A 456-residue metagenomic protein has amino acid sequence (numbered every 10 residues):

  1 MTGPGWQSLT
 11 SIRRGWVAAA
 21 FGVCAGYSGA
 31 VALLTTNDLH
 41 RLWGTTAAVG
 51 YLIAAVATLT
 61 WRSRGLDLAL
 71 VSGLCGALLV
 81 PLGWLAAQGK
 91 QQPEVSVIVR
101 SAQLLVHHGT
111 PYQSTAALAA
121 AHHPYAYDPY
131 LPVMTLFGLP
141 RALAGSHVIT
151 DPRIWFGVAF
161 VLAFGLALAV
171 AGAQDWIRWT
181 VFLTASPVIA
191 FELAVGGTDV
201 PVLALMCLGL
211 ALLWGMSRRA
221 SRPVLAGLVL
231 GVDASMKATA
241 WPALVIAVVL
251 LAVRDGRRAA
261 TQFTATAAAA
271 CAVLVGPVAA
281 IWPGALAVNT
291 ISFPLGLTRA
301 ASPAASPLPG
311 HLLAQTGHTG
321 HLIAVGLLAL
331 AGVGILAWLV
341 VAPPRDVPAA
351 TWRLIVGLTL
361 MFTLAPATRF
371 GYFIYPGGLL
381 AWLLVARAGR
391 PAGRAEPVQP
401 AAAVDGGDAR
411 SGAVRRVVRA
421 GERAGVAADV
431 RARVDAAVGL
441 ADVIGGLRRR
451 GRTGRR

Functional and structural regions predicted by a protein language model:
M1-G15, R387-R456: Actinobacteria-biased recognition of intrinsically disordered, low-complexity terminal regions
T2-L210, W214-G215, R254-F373, L383-A386: Primarily membrane-embedded glycan-assembly and transfer machineries that use lipid-linked glycans
P4-Q7, L59-S63, L213-L225, L251-A259 (+3 more regions): Membrane-interface junctions at the ends of membrane-embedded or membrane-associated helices
L205, V224-L228: The feature captures the transmembrane alpha-helix scaffold of multi-pass secondary transporters
L228-A252, V273, P366-Y372: Transmembrane helices and adjacent periplasmic/lumenal helix-loop junctions of polyprenol-phosphate-dependent
V232, G326-A329, D408: Intrinsic disorder/low-complexity segments
